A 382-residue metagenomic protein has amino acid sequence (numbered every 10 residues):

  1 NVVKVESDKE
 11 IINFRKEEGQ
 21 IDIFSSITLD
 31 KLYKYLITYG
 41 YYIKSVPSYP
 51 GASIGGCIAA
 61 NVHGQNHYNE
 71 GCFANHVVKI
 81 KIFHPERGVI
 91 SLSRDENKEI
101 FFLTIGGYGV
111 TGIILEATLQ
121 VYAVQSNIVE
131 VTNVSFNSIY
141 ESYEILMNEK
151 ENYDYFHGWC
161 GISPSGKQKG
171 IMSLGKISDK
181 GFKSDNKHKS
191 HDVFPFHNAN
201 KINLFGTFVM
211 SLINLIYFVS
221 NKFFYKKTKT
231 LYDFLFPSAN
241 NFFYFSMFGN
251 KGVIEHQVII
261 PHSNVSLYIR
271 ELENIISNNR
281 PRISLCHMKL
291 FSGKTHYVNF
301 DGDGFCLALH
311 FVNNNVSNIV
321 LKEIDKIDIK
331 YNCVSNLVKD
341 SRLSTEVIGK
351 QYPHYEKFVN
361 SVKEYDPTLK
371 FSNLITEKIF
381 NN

Functional and structural regions predicted by a protein language model:
N1-N382: Noncatalytic alpha-helical scaffold of FAD-dependent oxidoreductases
